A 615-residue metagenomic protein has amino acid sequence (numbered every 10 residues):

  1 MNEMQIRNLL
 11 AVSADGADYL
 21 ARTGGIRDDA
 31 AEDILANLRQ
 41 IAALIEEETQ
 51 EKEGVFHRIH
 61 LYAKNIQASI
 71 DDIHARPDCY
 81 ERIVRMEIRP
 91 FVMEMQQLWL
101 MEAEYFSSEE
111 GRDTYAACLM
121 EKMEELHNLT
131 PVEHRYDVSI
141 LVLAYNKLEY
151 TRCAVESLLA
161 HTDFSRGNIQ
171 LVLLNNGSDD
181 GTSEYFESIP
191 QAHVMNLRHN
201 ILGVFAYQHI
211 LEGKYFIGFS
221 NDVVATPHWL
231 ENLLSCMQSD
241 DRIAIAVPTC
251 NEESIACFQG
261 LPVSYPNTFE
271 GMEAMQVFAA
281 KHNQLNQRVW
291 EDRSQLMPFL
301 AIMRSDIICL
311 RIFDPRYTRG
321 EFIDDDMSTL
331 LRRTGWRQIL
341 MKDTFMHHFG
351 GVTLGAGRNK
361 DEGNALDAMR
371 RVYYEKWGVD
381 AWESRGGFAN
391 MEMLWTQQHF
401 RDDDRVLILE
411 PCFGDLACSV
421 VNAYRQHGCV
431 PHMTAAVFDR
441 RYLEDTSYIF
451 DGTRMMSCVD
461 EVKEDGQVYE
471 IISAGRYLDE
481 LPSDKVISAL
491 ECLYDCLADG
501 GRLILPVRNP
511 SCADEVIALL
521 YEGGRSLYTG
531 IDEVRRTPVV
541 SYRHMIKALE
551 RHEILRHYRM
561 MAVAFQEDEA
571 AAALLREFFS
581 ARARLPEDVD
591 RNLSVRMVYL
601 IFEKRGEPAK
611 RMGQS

Functional and structural regions predicted by a protein language model:
L100-S157: N-proximal low-complexity "stem/linker" segments adjacent to membrane-targeting elements
L173-S183: A conserved acidic beta->alpha catalytic loop
V204-Y215: Active-site nucleotide-sugar/metal-binding loop of Leloir-type enzymes
G213-T226: Short beta-strand-to-loop acidic/aromatic patch adjacent to the donor-nucleotide binding site
V224, R293-L300, I308-H347, T537: Donor nucleotide-sugar recognition loop
P227-Y265: Conserved donor NDP-sugar-binding/catalytic core segment of glycosyltransferases
P266-M272, V277-S305: A recurrent flexible, glycine/aromatic-enriched loop bordering the glycosyltransferase active site that acts as
S294, P315, S483-C492, R502-R611: S-adenosyl-L-methionine-dependent methyltransferase catalytic module, highlighting the catalytic core
